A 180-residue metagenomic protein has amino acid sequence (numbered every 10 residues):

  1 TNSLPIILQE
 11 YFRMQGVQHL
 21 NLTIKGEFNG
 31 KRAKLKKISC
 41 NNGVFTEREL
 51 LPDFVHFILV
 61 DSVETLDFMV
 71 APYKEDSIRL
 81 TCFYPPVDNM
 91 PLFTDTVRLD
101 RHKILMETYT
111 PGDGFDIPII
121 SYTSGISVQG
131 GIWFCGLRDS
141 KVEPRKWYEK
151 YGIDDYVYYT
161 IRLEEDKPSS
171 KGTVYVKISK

Functional and structural regions predicted by a protein language model:
T1-Q15, S179-K180: Sec-dependent signal peptide cleavage junction
I6-I7, L20-L22, F54, E143-P144: Short secondary-structure boundary micro-motifs
Q9-Y11, M69-A71, K146-W147: Short amphipathic beta-strand and strand-loop transition segments with alternating hydrophobic
R13-R32: Post-signal-peptide N-terminal segment of Sec-exported extracytoplasmic proteins
V17-N21, T65-D67, S77-R79, Y156-Y158: Intrinsic-disorder/low-complexity, polar/charged segments enriched in Ser/Thr/Lys/Arg/Asp/Glu/Gln
T23-K25, K36-I38, T160-R162, K177: Residue-level recognition of well-ordered beta-strand positions that form the cores of beta-sheet-rich folds across
E27-K103: Structured domain cores in non-transmembrane regions
R79-K180: Extracytoplasmic electrostatic interaction patches
